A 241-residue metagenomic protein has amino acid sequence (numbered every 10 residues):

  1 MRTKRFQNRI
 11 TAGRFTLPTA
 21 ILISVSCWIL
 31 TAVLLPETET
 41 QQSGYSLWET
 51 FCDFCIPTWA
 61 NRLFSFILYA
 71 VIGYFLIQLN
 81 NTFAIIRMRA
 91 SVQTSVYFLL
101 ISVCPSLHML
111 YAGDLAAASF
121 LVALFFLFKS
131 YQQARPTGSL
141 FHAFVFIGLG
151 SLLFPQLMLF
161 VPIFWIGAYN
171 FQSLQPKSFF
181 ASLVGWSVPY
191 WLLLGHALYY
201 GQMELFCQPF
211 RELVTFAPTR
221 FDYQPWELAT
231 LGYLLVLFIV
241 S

Functional and structural regions predicted by a protein language model:
Q42-I56, C207-A229: Juxtamembrane membrane-water interface segments that cap and precede transmembrane helices
I67-F83: Transmembrane-helix motifs of polytopic, lipid-linked glycan transferases
A90-P105, A117-V122, A143: Membrane-embedded helix bundles of polyisoprenyl
H108-L115: Short acidic/glycine- and proline-prone juxtamembrane loop motifs at membrane-interface regions of multi-pass membrane
A123-G138: Membrane-interface transmembrane helices that cradle and orient dolichyl/undecaprenyl
S139-P155: Membrane-interface alpha helices of multi-pass inner-membrane proteins
F160-V184: Perimembrane helix-loop-helix junctions
A181-E212: Membrane-lumen/periplasm interface segments of specific transmembrane helices in polyprenyl phosphate-linked
